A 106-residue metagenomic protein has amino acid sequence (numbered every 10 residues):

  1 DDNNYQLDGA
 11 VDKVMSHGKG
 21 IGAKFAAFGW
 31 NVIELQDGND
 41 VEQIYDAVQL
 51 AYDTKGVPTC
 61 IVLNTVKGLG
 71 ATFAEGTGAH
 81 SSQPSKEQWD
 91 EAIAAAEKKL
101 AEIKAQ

Functional and structural regions predicted by a protein language model:
D1-Q106: Glycine-rich ThDP/TPP pyrophosphate-binding loop and its adjacent helix/strand module within ThDP-dependent enzymes
